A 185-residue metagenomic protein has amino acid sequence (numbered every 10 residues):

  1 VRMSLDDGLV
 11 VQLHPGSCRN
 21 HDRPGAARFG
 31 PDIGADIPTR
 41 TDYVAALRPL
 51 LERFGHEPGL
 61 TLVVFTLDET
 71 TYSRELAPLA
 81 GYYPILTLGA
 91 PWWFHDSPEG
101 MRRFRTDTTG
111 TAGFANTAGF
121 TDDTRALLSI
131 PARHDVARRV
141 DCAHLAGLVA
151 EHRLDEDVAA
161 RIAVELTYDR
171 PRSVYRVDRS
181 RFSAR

Functional and structural regions predicted by a protein language model:
V1, L47, L51, L76 (+3 more regions): Generic structural signal for well-ordered alpha-helices, preferentially at hydrophobic/aromatic core positions
V1-T71: Divalent metal-binding pocket/active-site signature
D6-G8, T70-Y83, F182-R185: C-terminal functional module detector
Q12-G16, V63-L67, G89-W92, F114-H134: Short acidic/histidine-rich active-site segments
H21-G30, Y72-A80, P98-R105, L127-A143: Histidine/acidic-residue-rich catalytic or RNA/ligand-binding cores of hydrolases and nuclease-related proteins
H56-L60, A80-T87: Glycine-enriched alpha-helix->loop->beta-strand junction motifs that scaffold or abut catalytic
L67-S73, L88-T106, L154-D178: C-terminal helical cap
F114-A115, A132-R185: Mid-to-C-terminal alpha-helical segments outside catalytic/metal-binding sites
